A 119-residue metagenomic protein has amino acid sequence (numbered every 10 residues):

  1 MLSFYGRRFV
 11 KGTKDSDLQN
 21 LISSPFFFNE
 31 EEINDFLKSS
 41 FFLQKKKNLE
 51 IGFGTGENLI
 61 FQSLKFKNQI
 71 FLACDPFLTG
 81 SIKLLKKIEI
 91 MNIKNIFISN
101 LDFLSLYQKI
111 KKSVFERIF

Functional and structural regions predicted by a protein language model:
M1-K47, E57-L64: S-adenosyl-L-methionine
R7-R8, K87, R117: Basic side chains
N20, K86, Q108: Charged/polar, solvent-exposed surface patches and flexible loops
K47-S105: SAM cofactor-binding core of SAM-dependent methyltransferases, primarily the Rossmann-like beta-alpha-beta module
S81, E116-F119: Structured alpha/beta reader/binder surfaces that contact nucleic acids or chromatin modification marks
K109-R117: A short acidic, Gly/Pro-enriched loop at the edge of an enzyme's catalytic core that lines a small-molecule cofactor
